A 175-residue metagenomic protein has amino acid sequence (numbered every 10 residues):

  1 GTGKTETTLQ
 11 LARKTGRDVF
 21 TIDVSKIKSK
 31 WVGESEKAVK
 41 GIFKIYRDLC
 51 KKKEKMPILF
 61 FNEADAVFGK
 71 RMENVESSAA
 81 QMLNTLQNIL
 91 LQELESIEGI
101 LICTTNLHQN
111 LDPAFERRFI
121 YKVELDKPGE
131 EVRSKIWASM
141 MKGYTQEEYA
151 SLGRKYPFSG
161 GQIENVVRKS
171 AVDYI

Functional and structural regions predicted by a protein language model:
G1-R154: Walker A/P-loop NTP-binding motif of AAA+ ATPase domains
V123, Y144-I175: Conserved AAA+ ATPase small/helical "lid" subdomain
